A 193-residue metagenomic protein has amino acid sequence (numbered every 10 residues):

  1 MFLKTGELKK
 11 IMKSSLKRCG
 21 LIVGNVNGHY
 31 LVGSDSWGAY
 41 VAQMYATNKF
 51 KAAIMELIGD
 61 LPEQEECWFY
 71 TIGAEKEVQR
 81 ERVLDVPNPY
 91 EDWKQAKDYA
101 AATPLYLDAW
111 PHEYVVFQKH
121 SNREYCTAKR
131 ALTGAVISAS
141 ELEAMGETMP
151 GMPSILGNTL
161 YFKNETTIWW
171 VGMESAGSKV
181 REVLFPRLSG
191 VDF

Functional and structural regions predicted by a protein language model:
M1-N27, L31-V41: Intrinsically disordered, low-complexity linker/loop segments enriched in Gly/Pro and charged/polar residues
S34-W37, A42-Q43, K51-A52, E56-F193: C-terminal functional regions that serve as terminal interaction/effector modules
